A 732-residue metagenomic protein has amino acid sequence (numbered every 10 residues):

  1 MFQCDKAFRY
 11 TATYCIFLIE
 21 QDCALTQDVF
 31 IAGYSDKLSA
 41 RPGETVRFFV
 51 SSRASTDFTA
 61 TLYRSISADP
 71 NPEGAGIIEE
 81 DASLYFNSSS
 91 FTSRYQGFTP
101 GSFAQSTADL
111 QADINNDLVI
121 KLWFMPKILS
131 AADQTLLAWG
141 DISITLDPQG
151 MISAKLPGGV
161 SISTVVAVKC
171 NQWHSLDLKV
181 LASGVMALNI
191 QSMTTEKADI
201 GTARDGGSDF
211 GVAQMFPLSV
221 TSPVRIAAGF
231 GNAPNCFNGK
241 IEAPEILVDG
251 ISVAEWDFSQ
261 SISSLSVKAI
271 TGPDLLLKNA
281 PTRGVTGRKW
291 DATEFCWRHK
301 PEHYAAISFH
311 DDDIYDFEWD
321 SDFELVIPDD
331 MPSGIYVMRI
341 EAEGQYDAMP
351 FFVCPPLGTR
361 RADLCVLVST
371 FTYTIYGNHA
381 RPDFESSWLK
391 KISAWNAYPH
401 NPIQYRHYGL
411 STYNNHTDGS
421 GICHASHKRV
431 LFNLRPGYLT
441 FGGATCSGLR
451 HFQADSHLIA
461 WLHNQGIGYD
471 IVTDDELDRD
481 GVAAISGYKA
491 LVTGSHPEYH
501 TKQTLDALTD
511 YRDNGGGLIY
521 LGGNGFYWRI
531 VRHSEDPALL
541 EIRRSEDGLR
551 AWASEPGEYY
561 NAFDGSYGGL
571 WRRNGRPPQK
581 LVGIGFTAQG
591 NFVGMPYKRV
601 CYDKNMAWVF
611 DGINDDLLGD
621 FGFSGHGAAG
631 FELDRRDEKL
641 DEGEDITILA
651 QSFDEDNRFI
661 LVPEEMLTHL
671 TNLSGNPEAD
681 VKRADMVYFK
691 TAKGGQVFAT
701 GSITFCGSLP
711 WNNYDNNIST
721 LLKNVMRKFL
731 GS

Functional and structural regions predicted by a protein language model:
F2-A54: Non-catalytic, glycine-rich low-complexity segments
Y34-S55, R64-A68, I77, S83-Y95 (+2 more regions): Ligand-binding face of N-terminal immunoglobulin V-set domains in extracellular IgSF glycoproteins
P42-R47, S67-E294: Extracellular glycan-associated modules
S55, Y63-S65, V285-Y315, A342-A484 (+1 more regions): Aromatic-Pro/Gly-enriched surface loop or interdomain linker that acts as a lid/target-recognition segment
T61-Y63, P72-A75, A132-T135, N189-Q191 (+12 more regions): Short, solvent-exposed loop/turn and secondary-structure capping segments
L129, G358, T370-T374, E476-R479 (+6 more regions): Solvent-exposed loop/turn segments at secondary-structure junctions within structured extracellular/periplasmic domains
D312-D313, E324-V326, D330-P332, S447-S534 (+1 more regions): Helical hinge/lid and interdomain linker segments adjacent to catalytic or ligand-binding clefts that mediate domain
E535-N713, N717-I718, R727-F729: Glycine-rich, aromatic-lined ligand/substrate-binding cores of catalytic and carbohydrate-binding domains
